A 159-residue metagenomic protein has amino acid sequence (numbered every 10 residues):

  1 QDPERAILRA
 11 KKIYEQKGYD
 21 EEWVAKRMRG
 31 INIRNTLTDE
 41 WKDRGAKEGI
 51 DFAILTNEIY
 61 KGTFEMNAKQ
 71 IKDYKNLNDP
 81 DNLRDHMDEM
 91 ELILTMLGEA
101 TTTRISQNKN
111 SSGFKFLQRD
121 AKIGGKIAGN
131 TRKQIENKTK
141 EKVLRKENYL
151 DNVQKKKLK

Functional and structural regions predicted by a protein language model:
Q1-K159: Positively charged, phosphate-engaging catalytic surfaces used for nucleic-acid and nucleotide handling
